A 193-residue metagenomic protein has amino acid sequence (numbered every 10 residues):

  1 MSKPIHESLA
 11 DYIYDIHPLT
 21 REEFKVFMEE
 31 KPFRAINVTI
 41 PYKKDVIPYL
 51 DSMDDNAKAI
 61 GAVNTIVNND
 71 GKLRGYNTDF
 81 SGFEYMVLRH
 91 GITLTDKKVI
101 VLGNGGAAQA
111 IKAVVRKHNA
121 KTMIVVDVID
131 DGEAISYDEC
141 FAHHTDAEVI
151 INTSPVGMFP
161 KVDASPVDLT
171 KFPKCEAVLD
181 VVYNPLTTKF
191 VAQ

Functional and structural regions predicted by a protein language model:
M1-H90: Phosphate/diphosphate ligand-binding glycine-rich loop within oxidoreductases
N69, I92-K98, A120, P173-K174: Short helix-loop-beta connector
G103-G105: Glycine-rich Rossmann-fold phosphate-binding loop(s) that bind the pyrophosphate of adenine dinucleotide cofactors
A108-Q109, T187: N-terminal Rossmann-fold NAD(P) dinucleotide-binding loop
K112, R116: Gly/Ala-rich phosphate-binding loop of Rossmann-like dinucleotide-binding domains, activating on the conserved
K117-I135: NAD(P)-binding Rossmann-fold cofactor-contacting core
E133-A192: Rossmann-like adenosine-cofactor binding region
